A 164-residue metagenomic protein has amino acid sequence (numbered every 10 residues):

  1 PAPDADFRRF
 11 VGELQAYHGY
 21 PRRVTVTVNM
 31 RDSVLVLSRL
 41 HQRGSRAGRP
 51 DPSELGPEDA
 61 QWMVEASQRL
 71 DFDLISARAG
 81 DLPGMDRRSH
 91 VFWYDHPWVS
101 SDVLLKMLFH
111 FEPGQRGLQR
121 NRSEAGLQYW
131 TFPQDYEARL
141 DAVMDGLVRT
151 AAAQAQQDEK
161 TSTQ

Functional and structural regions predicted by a protein language model:
A2-T161: Lipolytic serine-hydrolase domain surface
